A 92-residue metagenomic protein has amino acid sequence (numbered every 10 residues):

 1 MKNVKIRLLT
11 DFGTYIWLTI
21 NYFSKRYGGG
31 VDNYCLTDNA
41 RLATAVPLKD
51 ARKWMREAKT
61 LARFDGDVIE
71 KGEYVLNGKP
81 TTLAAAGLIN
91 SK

Functional and structural regions predicted by a protein language model:
M1-V4, G30-V31, V68-E70: A short, compositionally biased
K5, L9-D38: Short aromatic-glycine-(Arg/Gly/Cys) micro-motifs in beta-strand/loop hairpins
A40-K92: Short, mixed-charge low-complexity intrinsically disordered segments
